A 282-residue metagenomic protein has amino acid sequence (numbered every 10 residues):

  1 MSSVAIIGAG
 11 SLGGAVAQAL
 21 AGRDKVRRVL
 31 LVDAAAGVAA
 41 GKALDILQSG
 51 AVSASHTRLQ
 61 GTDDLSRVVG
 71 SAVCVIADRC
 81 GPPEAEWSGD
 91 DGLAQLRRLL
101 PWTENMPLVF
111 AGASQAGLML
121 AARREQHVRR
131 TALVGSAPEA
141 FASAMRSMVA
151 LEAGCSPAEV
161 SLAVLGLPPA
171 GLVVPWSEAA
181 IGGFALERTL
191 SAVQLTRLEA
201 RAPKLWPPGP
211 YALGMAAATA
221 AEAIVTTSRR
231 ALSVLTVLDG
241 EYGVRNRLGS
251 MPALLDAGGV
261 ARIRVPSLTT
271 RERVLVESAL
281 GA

Functional and structural regions predicted by a protein language model:
M1-K42: NAD(P)+-binding Rossmann beta1-loop-alpha1 motif at the extreme N-terminus of oxidoreductases
S11, G37-V38, W87-A94, G117 (+5 more regions): Conserved active-site and cofactor/substrate-binding residues in soluble primary-metabolism enzymes
R28-S71: Conserved N-terminal Rossmann-fold NAD(P) cofactor-binding segment
A51-A54, V128-S136, P157-E159: Short hydrophobic/aromatic-enriched beta-strand-loop microsegments
C74-I76, F110: Redox-cofactor binding/interface segments in oxidoreductases and associated redox assembly factors
D78-C80: Conserved NAD(P)H cofactor-binding loop of Rossmann-fold oxidoreductase domains
A85-R146: Rossmann-like NAD(P)(H) cofactor-binding subdomain of soluble oxidoreductases
L151-A282: Long, compositionally biased stretches enriched for glycine and/or charged residues
